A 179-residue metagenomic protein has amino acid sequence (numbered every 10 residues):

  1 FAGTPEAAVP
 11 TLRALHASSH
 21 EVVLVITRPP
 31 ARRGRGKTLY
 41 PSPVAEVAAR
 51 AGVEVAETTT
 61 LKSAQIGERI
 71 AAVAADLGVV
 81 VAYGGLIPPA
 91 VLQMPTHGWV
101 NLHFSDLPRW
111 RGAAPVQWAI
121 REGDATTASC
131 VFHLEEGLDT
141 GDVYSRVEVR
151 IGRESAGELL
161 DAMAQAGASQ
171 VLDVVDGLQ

Functional and structural regions predicted by a protein language model:
F1-R35: N-terminal Rossmann-like dinucleotide-binding module
A2-H16, A49-V53, A74-D76, A166-A168: Hydrophobic N-terminal alpha-helices or hydrophobic patches in metabolic proteins across all domains of life
V9, R13-A17, G67-A71, P89 (+1 more regions): Amphipathic, non-transmembrane alpha-helical secondary structure
V9, T38-P41, S63-G67, G85 (+1 more regions): Structural motif corresponding to alpha-helix initiation and N-cap regions
E21-V25, E54-V73, G78, G85-F104: Internal alpha/beta domain cores that form substrate/cofactor-binding pockets in large enzymes and binding proteins
A31-A51: N-terminal beta-loop-helix "entrance" segment that forms/cooperates in small-molecule cofactor or anionic ligand
A48-A51, I70, D124: A generic structural signal for well-ordered alpha-helical segments
L77-Q179: Donor/substrate-binding cores of folate-linked one-carbon enzymes
